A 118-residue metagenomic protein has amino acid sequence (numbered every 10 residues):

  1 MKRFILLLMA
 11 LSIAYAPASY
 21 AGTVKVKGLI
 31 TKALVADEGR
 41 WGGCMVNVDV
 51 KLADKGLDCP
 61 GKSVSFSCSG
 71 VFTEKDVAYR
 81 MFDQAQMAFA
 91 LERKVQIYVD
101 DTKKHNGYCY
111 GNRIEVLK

Functional and structural regions predicted by a protein language model:
F4-I13: Sec-dependent N-terminal signal peptides
I13-Y15, N112: Functionally constrained cores in energy, signaling, and assembly domains
Y15-A21: Sec/Tat signal peptide C-region and signal peptidase I cleavage site
G22-K118: Exposed beta-strand/loop interface patches that mediate assembly or binding
